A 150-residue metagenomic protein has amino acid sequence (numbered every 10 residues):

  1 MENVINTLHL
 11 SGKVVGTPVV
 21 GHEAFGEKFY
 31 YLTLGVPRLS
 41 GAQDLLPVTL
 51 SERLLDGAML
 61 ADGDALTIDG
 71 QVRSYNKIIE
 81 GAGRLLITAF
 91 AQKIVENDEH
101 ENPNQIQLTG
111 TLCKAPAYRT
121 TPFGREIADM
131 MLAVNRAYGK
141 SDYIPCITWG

Functional and structural regions predicted by a protein language model:
M1-G150: Single-stranded nucleic acid-binding surfaces, predominantly the OB-fold ssDNA-binding core
